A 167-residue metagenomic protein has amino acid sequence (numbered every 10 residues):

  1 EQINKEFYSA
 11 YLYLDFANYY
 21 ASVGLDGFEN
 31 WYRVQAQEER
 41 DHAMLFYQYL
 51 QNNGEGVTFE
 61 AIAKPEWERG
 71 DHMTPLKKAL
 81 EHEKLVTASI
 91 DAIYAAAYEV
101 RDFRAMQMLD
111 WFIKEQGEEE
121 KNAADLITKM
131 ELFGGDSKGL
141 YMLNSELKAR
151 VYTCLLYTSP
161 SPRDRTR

Functional and structural regions predicted by a protein language model:
Q2-K5, S9, F16, Q48 (+1 more regions): Acidic/histidine-rich alpha-helical segments that form the ligand environment of transition-metal centers
K5, Q51-G56, K129-K138: Alpha-helix capping/hinge segments and adjacent helical runs
Y20-A61, A123-L126: Conserved alpha-helical segments that form or flank metal/cofactor-binding pockets of metalloenzymes
E55-T58, G117, V151: Short alpha-helix boundary/capping elements
F59, Y94-A105, G134-M142: Long amphipathic alpha-helical coiled-coil segments
N144-L147: Flexible C-terminal active-site loop/helix
A149-L156: Primarily interfacial, aromatic-capped hydrophobic alpha-helices that serve as membrane anchors
Y157-T166: Conserved small/polar residues in nucleotide/adenosyl-binding loops
